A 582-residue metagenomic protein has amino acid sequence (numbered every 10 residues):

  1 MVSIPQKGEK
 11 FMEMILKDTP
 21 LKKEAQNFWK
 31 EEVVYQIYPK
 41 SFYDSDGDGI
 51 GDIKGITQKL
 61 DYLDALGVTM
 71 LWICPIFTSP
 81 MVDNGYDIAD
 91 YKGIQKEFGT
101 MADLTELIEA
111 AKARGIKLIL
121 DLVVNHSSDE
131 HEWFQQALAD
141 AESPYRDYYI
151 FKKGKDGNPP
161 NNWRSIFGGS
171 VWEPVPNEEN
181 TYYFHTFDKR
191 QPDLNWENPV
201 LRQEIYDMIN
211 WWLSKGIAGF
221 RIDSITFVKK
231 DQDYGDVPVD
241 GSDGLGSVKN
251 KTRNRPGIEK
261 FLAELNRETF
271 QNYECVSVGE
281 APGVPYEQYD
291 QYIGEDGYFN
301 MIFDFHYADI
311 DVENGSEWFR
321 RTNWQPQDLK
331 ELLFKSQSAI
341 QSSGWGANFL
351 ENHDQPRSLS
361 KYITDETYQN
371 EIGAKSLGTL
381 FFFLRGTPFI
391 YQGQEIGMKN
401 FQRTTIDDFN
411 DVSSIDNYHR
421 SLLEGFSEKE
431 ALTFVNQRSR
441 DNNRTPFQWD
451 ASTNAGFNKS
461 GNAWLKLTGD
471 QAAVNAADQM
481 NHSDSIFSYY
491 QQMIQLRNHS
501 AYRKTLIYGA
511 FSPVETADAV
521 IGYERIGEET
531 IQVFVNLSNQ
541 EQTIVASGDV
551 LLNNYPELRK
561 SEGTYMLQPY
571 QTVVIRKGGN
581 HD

Functional and structural regions predicted by a protein language model:
V2-T78, T105, E109-A111, T387-I390 (+2 more regions): Carbohydrate-interacting/catalytic domains
E13-N210, S214, F227-E287, Y292-G294 (+1 more regions): Acidic/aromatic-lined carbohydrate-recognition and catalytic surfaces of CAZymes acting on diverse glycans
K59, A110, M208-K215, E264-E268 (+6 more regions): Generic, well-ordered alpha-helical scaffold segments in large soluble proteins
L71, F220-I222: Hydrophobic residues within beta-strands of alpha/beta enzymes
K117, D121, G219, V276 (+3 more regions): Hydrophobic "anchor" residues on beta-strands that sit immediately upstream of conserved functional sites
D129-N162, I166, L262, N266-P446 (+1 more regions): Conserved alpha/beta catalytic core and glycan-binding cleft of carbohydrate-active enzymes
P192-R202, K249-T252, S358-I372, T433-F434 (+1 more regions): Active-site rim elements
G241-G244, D311-E313, D354-L359, K466-V474: Short acidic (Asp/Glu) and glycine-rich catalytic loops that position anionic groups and cofactors
